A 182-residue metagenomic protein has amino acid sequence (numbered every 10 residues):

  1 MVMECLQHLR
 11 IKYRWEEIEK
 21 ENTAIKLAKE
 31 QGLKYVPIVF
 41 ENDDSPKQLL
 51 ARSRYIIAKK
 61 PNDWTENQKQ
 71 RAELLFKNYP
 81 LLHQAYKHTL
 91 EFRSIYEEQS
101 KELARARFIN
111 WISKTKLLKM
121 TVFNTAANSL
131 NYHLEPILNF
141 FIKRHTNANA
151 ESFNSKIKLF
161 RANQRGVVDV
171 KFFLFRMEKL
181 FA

Functional and structural regions predicted by a protein language model:
M3: Phosphate- and other anionic-substrate recognition elements at nucleic-acid/protein interfaces
L6-I11, W15-A182: Acidic/histidine-rich catalytic cores and adjacent linkers of DNA breakage/strand-transfer/modification proteins
